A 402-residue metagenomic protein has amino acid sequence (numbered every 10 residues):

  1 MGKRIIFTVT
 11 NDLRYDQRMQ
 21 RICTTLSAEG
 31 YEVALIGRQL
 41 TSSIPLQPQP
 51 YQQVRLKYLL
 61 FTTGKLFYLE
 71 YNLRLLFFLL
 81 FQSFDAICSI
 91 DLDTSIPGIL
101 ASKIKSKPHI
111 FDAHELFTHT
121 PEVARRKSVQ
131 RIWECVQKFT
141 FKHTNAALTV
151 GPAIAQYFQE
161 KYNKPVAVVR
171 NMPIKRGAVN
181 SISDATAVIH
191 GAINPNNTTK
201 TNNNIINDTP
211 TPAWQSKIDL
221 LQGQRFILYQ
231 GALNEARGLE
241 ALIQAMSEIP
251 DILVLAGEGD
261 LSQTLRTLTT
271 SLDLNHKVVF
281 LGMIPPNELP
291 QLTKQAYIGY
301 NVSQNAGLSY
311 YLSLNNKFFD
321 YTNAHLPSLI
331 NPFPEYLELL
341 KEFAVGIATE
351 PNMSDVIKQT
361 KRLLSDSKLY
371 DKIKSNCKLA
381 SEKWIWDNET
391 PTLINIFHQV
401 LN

Functional and structural regions predicted by a protein language model:
M1-S42, A146, Q244-S247: N-terminal subdomain of nucleotide-sugar transferases
I6-T8, L220-M246, P250-V254, K374 (+1 more regions): Conserved donor-binding/catalytic core segment of Leloir-type glycosyltransferases
G37, V54-R55, E134-G191, N197-A213 (+1 more regions): Donor nucleotide-sugar binding/catalytic pocket of nucleotide-sugar-dependent glycosyltransferases
L73-F81, I96, L100-I104, S128-A147 (+1 more regions): Membrane-proximal helix-turn-helix segments that form the acceptor-binding/catalytic region of lipid-linked
N145, T293-Y311, L326: Acidic donor-binding loop of glycosyltransferase active sites
Q224, Q263-Q291, I298: Nucleotide-activated donor-binding/catalytic signature segment of Leloir-type glycosyltransferases, i.e., the conserved
E342-M353, R362-K368: Conserved acidic donor-binding segment of nucleotide-sugar-dependent glycosyltransferases
P351, K368-Q399: A charged, aromatic-enriched C-terminal amphipathic alpha-helix characteristic of glycosyltransferases across folds
